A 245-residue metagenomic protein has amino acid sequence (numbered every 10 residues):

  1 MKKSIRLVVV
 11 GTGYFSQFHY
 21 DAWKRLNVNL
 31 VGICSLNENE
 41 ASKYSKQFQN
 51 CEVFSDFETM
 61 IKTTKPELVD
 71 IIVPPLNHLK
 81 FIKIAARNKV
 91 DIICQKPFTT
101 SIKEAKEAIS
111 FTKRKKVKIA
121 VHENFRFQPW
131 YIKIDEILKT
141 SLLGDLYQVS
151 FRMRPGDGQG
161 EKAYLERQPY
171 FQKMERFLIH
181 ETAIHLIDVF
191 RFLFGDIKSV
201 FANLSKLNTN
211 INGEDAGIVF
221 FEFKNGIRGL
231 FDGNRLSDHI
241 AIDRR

Functional and structural regions predicted by a protein language model:
M1-F48: N-terminal Rossmann-like dinucleotide-binding module
H19, C51-F111: Beta-loop-alpha module in the N-terminal Rossmann-like domain of NAD(P)-dependent dehydrogenases, especially those
G32, L68, Q148, R228: Short, Asp-centered acidic motifs that coordinate Mg2+ and/or phosphate in catalytic or ligand-binding sites
S55, C94, I119-V121, F231: Hydrophobic residues in well-ordered beta-strands that form the structural core
E107-N124, D145-V149: Rossmann-fold dehydrogenase core element
F125-N210: Predominantly a Rossmann-like dinucleotide-binding segment in NAD(P)-dependent oxidoreductases
I187-R245: Contiguous beta-strand/loop segments that form the cofactor/metal-binding neighborhood of enzyme cores
